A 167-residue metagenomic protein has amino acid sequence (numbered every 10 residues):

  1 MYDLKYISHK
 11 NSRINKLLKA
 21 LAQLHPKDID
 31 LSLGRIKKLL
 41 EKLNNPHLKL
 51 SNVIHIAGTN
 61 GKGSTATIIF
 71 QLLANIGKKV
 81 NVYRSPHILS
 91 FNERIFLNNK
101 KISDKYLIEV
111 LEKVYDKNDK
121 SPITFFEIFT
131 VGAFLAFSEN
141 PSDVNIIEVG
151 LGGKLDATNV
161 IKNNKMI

Functional and structural regions predicted by a protein language model:
M1-I29: Charged, amphipathic alpha-helical linker segments immediately N-terminal to NTP-binding catalytic cores
H9, K27, L33, L40-K42 (+2 more regions): ATP-dependent carboxylate-amine ligase catalytic core
L17, S32-I36, N52, T65: Short N-terminal amphipathic alpha-helix/helix-capping patch enriched in small hydrophobics with frequent Ser/Thr
A20, R35-K42, I68, L72: Residue-level detector of alpha-helical secondary structure
N52-I56, S64-R84: A conserved segment at the C-terminal end of the G1
